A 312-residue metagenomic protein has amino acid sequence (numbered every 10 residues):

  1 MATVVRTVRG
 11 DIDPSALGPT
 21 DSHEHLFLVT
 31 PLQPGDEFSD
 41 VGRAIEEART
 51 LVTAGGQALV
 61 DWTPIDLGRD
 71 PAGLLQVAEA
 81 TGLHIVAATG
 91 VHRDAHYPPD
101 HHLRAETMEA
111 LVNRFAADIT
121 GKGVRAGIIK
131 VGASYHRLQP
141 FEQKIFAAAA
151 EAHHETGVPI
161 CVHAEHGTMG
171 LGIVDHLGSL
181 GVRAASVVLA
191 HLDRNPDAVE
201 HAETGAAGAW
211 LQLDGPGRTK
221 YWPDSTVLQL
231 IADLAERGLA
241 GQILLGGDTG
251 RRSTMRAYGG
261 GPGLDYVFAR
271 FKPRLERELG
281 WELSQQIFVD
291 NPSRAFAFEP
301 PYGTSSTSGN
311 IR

Functional and structural regions predicted by a protein language model:
M1-L32: Replace "His-x-His-based motif
A2-G10, Y266-R312: Mid-to-C-terminal alpha-helical segments outside catalytic/metal-binding sites
G18-S22, F27, G35-H84, M108-R125: Alpha-helical scaffold segments that flank or form the walls of functional sites
H23, L59, H153, L211 (+3 more regions): Divalent metal-coordination and catalytic microenvironments
F27-S39, Y97-A105, G259-D265, Y302: Acidic/histidine-rich helix-loop elements that form or flank divalent-metal/phosphate-binding sites at the catalytic
Q76-E79, H84-P159, W210, G215-K220: Active-site gating/metal-coordination segments in enzymes
A150, H154-R237, Q242-I243: Catalytic pocket-lining loop regions of alpha/beta-barrel enzymes, especially the amidohydrolase/enolase/GH5 lineages
P216, L239-G261: Short acidic/histidine-rich active-site segments
